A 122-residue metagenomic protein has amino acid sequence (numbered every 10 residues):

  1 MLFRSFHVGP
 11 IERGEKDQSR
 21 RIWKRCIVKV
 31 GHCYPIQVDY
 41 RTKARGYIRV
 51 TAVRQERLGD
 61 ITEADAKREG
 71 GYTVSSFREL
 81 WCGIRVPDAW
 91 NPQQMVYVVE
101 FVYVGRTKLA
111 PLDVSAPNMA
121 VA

Functional and structural regions predicted by a protein language model:
V8, I22-V28: Short, surface-exposed secondary-structure edge patches
W23-K24, D39-K43: Short, charged beta-turn/beta-strand-edge "cap" motif at the junction between a beta-strand and an adjacent loop
C26-V38: Short coil-to-beta transition motif at edge beta-strands of beta-rich domains
R45-V99, Y103-R106: Aromatic- and Lys/Arg-enriched surface recognition patch
V102-A122: Short intrinsically disordered terminal tails
